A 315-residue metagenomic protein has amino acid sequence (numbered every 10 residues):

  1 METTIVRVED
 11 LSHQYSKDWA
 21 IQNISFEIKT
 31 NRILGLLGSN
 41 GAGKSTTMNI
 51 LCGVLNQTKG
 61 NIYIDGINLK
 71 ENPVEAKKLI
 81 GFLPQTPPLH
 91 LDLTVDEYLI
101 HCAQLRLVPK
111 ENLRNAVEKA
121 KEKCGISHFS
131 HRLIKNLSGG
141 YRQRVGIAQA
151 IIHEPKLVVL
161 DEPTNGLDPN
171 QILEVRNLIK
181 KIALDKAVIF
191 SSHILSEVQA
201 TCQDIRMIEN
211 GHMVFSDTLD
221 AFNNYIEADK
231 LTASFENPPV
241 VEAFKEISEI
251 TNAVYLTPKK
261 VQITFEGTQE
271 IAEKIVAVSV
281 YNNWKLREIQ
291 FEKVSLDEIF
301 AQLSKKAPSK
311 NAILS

Functional and structural regions predicted by a protein language model:
M1-S12, K306-S315: ABC-family P-loop ATPase nucleotide-binding domain
T3-V6, H13-E209, F215: ABC transporter nucleotide-binding domains
N72, L91, I126, E236 (+2 more regions): Residue-level signature of the cytosolic catalytic core of signaling kinases
R176-E266: ABC transporter nucleotide-binding domain
G267-S315: C-terminal coupling/interaction segments
